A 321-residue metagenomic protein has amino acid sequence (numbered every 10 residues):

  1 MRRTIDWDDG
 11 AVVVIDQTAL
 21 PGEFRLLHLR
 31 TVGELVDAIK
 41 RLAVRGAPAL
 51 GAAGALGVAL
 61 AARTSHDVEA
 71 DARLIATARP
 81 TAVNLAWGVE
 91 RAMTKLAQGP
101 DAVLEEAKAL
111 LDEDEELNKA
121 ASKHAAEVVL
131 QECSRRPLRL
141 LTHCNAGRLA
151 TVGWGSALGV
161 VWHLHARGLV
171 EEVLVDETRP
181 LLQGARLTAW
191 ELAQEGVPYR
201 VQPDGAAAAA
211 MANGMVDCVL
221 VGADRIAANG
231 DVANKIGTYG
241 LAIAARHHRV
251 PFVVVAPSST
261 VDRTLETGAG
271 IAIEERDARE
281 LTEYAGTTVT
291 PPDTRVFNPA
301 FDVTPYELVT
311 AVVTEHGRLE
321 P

Functional and structural regions predicted by a protein language model:
R3-Q98: Long amphipathic alpha-helical segments
L27-A43, S134, L138-T142, E283-D293: Short, hydrophobic/aliphatic alpha-helical segments
H28, V32-L35, A47, G51 (+12 more regions): Generic structural signal for well-ordered, non-membrane alpha-helical segments in soluble metabolic enzymes
K40, A126-L130, W162-H165: Generic structural signal for well-ordered alpha-helical scaffold segments
R41-G54, L85, L140, N145-G153 (+1 more regions): Conserved phosphate/anionic-ligand binding catalytic regions in large, soluble enzymes, centered on
W87-L141, L169-E171, V175-V219: Ligand-binding beta-strand-loop-alpha-helix segment within the catalytic cores of soluble metabolic enzymes
G155-A166, A242: Histidine-anchored nucleotide/phosphate-binding helix
V170, D176-P321: Conserved phosphate- and dinucleotide-binding cores of soluble alpha/beta proteins, encompassing both enzyme active
